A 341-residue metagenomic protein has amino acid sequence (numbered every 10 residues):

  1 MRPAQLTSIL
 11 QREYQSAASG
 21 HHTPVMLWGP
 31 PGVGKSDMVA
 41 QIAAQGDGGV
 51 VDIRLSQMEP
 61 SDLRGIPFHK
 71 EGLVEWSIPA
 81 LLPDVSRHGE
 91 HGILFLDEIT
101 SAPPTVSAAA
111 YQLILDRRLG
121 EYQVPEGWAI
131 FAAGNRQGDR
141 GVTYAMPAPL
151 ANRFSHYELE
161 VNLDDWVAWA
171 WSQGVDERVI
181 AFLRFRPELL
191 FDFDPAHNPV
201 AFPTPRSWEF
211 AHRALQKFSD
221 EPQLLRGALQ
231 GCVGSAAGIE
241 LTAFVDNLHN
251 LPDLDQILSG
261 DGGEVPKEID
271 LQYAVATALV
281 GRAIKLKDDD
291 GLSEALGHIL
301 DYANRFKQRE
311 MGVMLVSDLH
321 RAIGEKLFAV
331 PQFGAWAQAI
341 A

Functional and structural regions predicted by a protein language model:
M1-F185: AAA+ P-loop NTPase catalytic core and its hallmark functional loops
A4, S8, R12-Q15, Q256-S259 (+4 more regions): Polar/charged alpha-helical tracts
H21-H22, H69, H88-H91, H156 (+5 more regions): Histidine (H) residue identity feature
D47, L73, E90, C232-S235 (+2 more regions): Intrinsically disordered, low-complexity regions
A110-I114, A274-V280, V313-L319, G324: Conserved short hydrophobic patches within well-ordered secondary structure
S172-M314: Alpha-helical lid/collar subdomain of P-loop NTPases
A295-A341: Long, positively charged, glycine-interspersed low-complexity recognition regions
